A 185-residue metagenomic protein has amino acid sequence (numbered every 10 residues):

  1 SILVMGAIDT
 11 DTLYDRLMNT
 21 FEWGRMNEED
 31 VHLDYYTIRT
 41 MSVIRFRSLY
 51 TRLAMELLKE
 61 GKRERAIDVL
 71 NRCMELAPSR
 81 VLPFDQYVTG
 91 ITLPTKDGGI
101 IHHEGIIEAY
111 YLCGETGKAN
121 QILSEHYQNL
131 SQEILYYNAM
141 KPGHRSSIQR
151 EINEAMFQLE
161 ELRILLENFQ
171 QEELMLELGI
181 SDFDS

Functional and structural regions predicted by a protein language model:
S1-S185: C-terminal luminal/periplasmic domains and tails of membrane-associated envelope-modifying transferases
